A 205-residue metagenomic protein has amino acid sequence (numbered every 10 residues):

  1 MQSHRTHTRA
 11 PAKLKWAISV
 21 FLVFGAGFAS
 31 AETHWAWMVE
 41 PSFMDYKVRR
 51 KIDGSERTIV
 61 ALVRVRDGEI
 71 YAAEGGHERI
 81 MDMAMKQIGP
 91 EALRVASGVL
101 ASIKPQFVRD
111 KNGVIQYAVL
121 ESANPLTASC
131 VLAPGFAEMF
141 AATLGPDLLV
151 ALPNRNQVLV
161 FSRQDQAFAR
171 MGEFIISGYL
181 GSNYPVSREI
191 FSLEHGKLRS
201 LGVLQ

Functional and structural regions predicted by a protein language model:
S3-A17: Bacterial N-terminal signal peptides that target proteins for export
A10-K13, F21, K197-S200: Acidic/proline-rich low-complexity IDRs
A17-S19, V60: A residue-level detector for conformationally permissive "hinge/kink" positions
L22-S30: Hydrophobic h-region of N-terminal signal peptides that target proteins for export in Gram-negative bacteria
S30-Q205: Contiguous interface-forming segments/domains that mediate binding rather than catalysis
